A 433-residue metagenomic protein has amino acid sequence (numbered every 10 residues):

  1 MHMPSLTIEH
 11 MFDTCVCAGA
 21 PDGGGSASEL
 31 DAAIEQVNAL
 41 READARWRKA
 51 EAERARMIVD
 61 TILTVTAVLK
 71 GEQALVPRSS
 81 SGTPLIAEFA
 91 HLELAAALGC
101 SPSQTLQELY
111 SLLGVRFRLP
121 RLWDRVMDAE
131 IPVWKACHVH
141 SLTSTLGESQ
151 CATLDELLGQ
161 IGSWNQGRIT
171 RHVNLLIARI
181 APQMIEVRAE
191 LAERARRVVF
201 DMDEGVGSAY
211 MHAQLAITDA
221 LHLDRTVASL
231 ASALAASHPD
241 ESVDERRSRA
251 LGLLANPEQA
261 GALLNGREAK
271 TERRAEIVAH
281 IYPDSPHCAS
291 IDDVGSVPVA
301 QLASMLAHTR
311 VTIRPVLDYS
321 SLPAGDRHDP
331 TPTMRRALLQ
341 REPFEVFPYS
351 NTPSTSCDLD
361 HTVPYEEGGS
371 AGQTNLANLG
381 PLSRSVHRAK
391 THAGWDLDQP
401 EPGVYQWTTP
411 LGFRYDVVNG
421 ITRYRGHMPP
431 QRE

Functional and structural regions predicted by a protein language model:
M1-R327, A337: Rieske [2Fe-2S] iron-sulfur domain-containing proteins
H2-V16, M305-E433: A detector for short metal-coordination/catalytic motifs
